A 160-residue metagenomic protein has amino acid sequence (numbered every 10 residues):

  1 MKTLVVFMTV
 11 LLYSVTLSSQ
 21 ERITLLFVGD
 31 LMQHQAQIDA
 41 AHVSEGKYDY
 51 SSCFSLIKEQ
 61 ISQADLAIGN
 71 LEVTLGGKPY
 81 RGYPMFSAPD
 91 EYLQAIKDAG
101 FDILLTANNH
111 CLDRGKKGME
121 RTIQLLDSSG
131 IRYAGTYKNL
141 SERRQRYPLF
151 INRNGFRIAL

Functional and structural regions predicted by a protein language model:
M1-V5: Positively charged n-region of N-terminal signal peptides that target proteins for export
S14-T16: N-terminal signal peptide c-region/cleavage motif recognized by signal peptidases
S19-L160: Acidic, metal/ion-coordinating pockets
